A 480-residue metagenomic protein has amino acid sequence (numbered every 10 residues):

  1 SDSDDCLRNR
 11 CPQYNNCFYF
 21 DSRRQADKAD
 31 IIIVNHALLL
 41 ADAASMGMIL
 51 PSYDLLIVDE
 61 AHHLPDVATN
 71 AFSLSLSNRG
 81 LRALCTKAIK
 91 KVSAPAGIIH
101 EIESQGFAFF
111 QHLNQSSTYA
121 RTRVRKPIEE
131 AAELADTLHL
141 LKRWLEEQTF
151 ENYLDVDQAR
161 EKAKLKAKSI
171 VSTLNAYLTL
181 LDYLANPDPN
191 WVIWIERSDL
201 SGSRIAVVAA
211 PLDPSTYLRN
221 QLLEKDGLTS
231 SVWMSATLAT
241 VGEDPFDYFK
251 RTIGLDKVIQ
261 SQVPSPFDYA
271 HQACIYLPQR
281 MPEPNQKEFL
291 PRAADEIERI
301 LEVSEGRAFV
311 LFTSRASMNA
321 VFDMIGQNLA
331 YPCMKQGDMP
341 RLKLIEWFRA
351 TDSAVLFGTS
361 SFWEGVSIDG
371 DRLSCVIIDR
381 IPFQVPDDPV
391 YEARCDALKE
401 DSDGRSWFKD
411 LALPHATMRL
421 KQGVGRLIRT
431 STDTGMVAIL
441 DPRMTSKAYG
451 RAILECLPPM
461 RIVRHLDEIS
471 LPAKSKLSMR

Functional and structural regions predicted by a protein language model:
S1-R480: ASCE RecA-like P-loop NTPase motor cores that couple ATP hydrolysis to mechanical translocation on nucleic acids
